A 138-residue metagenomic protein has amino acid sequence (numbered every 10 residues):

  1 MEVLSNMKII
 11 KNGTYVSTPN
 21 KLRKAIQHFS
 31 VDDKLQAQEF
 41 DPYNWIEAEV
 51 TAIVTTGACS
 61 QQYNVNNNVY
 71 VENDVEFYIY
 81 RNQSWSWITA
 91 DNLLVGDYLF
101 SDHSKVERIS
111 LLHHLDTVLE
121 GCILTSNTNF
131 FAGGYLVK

Functional and structural regions predicted by a protein language model:
M1-K138: HINT superfamily self-processing domains
